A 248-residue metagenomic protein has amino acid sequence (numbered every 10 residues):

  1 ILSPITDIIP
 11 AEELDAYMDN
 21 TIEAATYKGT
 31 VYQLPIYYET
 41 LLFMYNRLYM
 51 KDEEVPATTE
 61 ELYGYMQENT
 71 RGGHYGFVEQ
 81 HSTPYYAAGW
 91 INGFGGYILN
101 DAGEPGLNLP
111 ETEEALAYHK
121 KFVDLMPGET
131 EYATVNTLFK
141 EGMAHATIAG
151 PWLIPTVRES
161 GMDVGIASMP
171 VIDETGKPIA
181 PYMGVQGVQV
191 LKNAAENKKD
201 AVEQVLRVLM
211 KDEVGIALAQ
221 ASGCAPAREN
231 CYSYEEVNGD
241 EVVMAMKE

Functional and structural regions predicted by a protein language model:
I1, Y132, A149-I154, M169-P170 (+1 more regions): Beta->alpha turn/N-cap motifs
I1-L41, E61-Y63, R71, D163-S168 (+1 more regions): Hinge/lid segment of periplasmic solute-binding proteins
T6, D19-P56, Y63, E79-A102 (+1 more regions): Periplasmic solute-binding protein
T6-Y17, V55, G96-A115, K121 (+2 more regions): Short, solvent-exposed loop/beta-turn-alpha elements that line the ligand-binding surface or hinge of extracytoplasmic
T59-E61, G128-E141, W152: Short helix-initiation/N-cap motifs at beta->coil->alpha
Y63-T70, E104-Y132: Glycine-centered hinge/linker elements that transmit conformational signals in sensory and ligand-binding systems
H145-G150, G165: Paired acidic/hydrophobic, glycine-rich loop segments that form the ligand-binding mouth/hinge of periplasmic-binding
L153-D163, I172-E248: C-terminal lobe and pocket-closing loops of periplasmic/extracytoplasmic Venus-flytrap solute-binding proteins
